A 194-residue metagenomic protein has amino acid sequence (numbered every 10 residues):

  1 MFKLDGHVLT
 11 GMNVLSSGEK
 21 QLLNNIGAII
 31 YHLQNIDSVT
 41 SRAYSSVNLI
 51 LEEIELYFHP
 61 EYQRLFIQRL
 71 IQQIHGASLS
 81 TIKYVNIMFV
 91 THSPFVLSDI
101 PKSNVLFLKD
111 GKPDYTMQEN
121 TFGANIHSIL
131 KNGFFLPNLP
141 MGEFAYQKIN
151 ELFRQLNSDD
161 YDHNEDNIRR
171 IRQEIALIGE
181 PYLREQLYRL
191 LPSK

Functional and structural regions predicted by a protein language model:
F2-L136: Switch/communication elements of ASCE P-loop NTPase nucleotide-binding domains
L79-Y84, F95-K194: RecA-like P-loop NTPase motor core
